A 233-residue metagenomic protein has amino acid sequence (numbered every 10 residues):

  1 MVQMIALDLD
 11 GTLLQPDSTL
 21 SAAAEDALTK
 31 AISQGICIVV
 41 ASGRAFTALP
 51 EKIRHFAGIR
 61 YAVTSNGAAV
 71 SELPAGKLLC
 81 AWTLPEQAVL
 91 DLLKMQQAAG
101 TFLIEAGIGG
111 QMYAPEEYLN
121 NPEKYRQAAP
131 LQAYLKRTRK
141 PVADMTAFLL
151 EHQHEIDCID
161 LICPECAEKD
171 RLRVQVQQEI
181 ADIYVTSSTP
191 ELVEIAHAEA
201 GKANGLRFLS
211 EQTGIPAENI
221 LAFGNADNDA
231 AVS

Functional and structural regions predicted by a protein language model:
M1-V2, A57: Short, small/polar residue-rich loop motifs at catalytic or cofactor-binding pockets
Q3-S18, L92, S233: Asp-based phosphoryl-transfer active-site loop
M4, Y61, L221: Hydrophobic "anchor" residues on beta-strands that sit immediately upstream of conserved functional sites
L7, S65, G224-N225: Active-site flanking residues adjacent to catalytic metal/cofactor-binding acidic residues
S18-I36, A81-A88, V142-T146, H197-E211 (+1 more regions): Short, acidic loop-to-helix structural element flanking the phosphoryl-transfer center in phosphate-processing enzymes
A22-A128: Active-site phosphate-binding/coordination module
A31, N66, L206, V232-S233: Hydrophobic residues within well-ordered alpha-helices
M95, T101-L103, G107-F223, D227-V232: Conserved acidic, metal-coordinating active-site core of Asp-based, Mg2+-dependent phosphoryl-transfer enzymes
